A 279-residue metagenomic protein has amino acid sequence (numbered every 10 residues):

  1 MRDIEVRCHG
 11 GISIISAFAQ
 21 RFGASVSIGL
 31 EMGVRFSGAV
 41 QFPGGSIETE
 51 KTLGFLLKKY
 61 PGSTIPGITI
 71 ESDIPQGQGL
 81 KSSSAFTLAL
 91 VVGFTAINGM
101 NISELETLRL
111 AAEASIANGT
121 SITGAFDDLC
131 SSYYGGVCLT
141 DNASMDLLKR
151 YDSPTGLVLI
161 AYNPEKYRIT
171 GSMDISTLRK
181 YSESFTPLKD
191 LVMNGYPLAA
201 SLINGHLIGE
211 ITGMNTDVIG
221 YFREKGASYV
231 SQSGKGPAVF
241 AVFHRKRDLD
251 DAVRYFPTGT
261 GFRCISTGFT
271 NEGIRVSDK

Functional and structural regions predicted by a protein language model:
M1-Q78, G268-E272, V276-K279: ATP-binding N-lobe of GHMP and related small-molecule kinases
G38, P164, A241-R245: Short beta-strand-to-loop capping motifs
G54, K58, A89-I97, D190 (+1 more regions): Short glycine/serine- and small hydrophobic-enriched flexible loop segments
G62-G67, F94-L110, R247, D251-F256: Phosphate-handling active-site elements
L80-E106, Y133-G135: DPxDG-like acidic metal-binding loop motif
L105-K149, I219: Alpha/beta catalytic cores of group-transfer enzymes, especially the acyltransferase/condensing modules of polyketide
S153-M214, G220: Acyltransferase
M193-K279: Glycine-rich, charge-dense phosphate/pyrophosphate-binding loop(s) and the adjacent flexible "lid"/catalytic subdomain
